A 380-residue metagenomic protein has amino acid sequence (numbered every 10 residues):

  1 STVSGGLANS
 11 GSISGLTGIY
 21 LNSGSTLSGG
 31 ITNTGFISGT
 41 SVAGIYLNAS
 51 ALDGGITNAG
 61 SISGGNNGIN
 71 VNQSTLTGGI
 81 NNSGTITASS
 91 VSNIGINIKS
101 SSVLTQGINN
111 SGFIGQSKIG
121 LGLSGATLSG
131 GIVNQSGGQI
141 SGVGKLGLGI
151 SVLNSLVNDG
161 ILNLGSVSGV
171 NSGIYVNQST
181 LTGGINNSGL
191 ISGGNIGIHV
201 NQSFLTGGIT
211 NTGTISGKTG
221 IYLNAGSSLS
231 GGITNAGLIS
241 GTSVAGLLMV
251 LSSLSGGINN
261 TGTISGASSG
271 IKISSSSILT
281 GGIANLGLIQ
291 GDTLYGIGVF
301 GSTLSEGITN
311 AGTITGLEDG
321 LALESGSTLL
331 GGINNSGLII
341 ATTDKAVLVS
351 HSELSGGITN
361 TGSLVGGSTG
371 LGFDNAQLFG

Functional and structural regions predicted by a protein language model:
T2-L16, T26-L27, T32-S41, L52 (+25 more regions): Beta-strand-rich solenoid/repeat architectures in extracellular/passenger domains of polysaccharide-targeting enzymes
G18, S23-G24, N48-S50, N72-Q73 (+12 more regions): Extracellular beta-strand-rich solenoid/capping regions of secreted or surface-exposed proteins that bind or remodel
G18-Y20, V42-Y46, G68-N70, N93-N97 (+12 more regions): Structural detector of coil-to-beta-strand junctions
F373, Q377-G380: Proteins with a high burden of low-complexity, intrinsically disordered sequence enriched in S/T/G/P/A and R, requiring
